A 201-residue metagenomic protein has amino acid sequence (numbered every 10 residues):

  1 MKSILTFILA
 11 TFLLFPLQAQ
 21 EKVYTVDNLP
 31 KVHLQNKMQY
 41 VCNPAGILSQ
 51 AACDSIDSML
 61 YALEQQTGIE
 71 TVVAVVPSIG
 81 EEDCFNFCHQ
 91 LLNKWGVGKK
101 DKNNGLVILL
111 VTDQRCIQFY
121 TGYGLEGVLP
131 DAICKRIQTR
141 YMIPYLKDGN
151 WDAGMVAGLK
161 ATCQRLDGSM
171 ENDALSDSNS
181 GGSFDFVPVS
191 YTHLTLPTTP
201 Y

Functional and structural regions predicted by a protein language model:
M1-Y24, G182-V187: Bacterial Sec-dependent N-terminal signal peptides
Q20-F186: Folded, non-transmembrane soluble domains that reside on the lumenal/extracytoplasmic side of membranes
T192-T198: Conserved small/polar residues in nucleotide/adenosyl-binding loops
